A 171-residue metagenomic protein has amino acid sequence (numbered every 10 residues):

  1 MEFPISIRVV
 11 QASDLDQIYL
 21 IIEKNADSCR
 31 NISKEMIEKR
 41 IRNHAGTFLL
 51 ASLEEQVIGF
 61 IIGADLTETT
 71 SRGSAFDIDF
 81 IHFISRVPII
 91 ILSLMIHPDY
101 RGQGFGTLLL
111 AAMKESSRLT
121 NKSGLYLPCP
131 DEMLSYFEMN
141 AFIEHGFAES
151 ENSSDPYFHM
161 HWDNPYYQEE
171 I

Functional and structural regions predicted by a protein language model:
P4-I18: A short beta-loop-alpha structural element at the N-terminal edge of CoA-dependent acyl/N-acetyltransferase catalytic
S28-E54, I62-I81: Active-site rim helix/loop that mediates acceptor-substrate recognition in acyltransferases
G46-L50, F60, S93, Y126 (+1 more regions): Short hydrophobic/aromatic beta-strand element in the GNAT-like acyltransferase core that lines or flanks the acyl-donor
F60-L94, R101, S150-P156: Conserved acyl-donor/pantetheine-binding loop and adjacent beta-alpha core of acyl/acetyltransferases and related
I96, G102-E115: Conserved acetyl-CoA-binding loop-helix of GNAT-fold acetyltransferases
L110, S117-P130: Conserved GNAT acetyl-CoA-binding A-motif
L119, D131-D155: Conserved active-site alpha-helix within GNAT-family acetyltransferase domains
P130-D131, S150-I171: C-terminal "cap" of GNAT-fold acetyltransferases
